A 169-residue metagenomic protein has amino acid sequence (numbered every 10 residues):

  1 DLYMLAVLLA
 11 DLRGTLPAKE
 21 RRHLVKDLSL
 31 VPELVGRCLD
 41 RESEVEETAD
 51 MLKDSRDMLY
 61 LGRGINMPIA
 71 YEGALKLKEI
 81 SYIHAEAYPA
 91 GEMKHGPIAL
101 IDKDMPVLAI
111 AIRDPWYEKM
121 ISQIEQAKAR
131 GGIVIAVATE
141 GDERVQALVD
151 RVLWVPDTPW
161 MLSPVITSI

Functional and structural regions predicted by a protein language model:
D1-P106: Active-site phosphate/pyrophosphate-binding segments
L2-Y3, V7, D11-P32, D104-I169: Phosphate-moiety recognition in structured ligand-binding domains
